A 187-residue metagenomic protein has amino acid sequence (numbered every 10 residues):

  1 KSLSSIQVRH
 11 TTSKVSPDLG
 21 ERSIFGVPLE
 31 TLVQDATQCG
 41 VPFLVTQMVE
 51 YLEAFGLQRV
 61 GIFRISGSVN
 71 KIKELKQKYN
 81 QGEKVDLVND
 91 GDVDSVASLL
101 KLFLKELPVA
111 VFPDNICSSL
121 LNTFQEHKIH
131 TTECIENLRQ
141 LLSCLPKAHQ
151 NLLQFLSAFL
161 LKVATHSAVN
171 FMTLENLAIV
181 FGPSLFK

Functional and structural regions predicted by a protein language model:
K1-V93, I129-N137, H166-S167, L174-I179 (+1 more regions): Intrinsically disordered regulatory linkers and targeting segments that flank signaling/catalytic domains
R59-I65, V109-N122: Short acidic alpha-helical/loop segments enriched in Asp/Glu that coordinate divalent cations
G91-D94, K128-C134, P146-F159: Amphipathic alpha-helical oligomerization segments
V93-V96, K105: Short, well-structured hydrophobic secondary-structure segments
F103-E106, L142, F159-A164: Hydrophobic residues within the alpha-helices of tandem HEAT/HEAT-like
K105-N115, E126-T131, V169: Short helix-interrupting loop/turn segments at helix-coil junctions
N115-C117, Q150-L153, A168-V180: Short amphipathic alpha-helical interface segments
